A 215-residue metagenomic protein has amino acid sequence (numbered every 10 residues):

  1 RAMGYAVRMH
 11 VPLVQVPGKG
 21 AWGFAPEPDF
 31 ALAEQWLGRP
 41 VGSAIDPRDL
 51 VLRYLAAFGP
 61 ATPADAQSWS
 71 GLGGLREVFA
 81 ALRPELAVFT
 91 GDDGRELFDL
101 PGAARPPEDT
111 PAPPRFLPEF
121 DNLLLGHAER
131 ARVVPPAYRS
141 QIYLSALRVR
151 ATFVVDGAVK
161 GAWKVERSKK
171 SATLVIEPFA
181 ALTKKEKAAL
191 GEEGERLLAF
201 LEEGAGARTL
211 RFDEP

Functional and structural regions predicted by a protein language model:
R1-R130, P135-P215: Long, low-complexity intrinsically disordered regions
